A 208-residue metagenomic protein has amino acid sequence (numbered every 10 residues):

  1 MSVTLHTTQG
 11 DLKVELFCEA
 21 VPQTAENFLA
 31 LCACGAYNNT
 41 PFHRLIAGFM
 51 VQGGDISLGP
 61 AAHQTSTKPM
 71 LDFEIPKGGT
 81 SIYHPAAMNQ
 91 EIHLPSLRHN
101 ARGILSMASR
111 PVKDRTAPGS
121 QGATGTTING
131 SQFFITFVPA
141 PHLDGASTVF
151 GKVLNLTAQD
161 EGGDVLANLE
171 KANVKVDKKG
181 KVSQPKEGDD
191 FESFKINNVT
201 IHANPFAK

Functional and structural regions predicted by a protein language model:
M1-K208: Cyclophilin-like peptidyl-prolyl cis-trans isomerases
